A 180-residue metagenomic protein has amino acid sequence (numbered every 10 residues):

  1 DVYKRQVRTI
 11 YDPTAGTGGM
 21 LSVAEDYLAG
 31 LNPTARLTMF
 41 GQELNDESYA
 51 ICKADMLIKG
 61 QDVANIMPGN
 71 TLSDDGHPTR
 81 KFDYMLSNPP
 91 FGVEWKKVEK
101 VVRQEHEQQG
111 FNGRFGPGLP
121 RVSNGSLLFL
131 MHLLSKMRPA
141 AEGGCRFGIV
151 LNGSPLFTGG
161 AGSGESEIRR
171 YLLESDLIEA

Functional and structural regions predicted by a protein language model:
D1-S87, F91-R103, L127, L151-S154 (+2 more regions): Conserved S-adenosyl-L-methionine
K4, M137-A141: A generic alpha-to-beta junction signature in SAM-dependent methyltransferases
P33, A141-G143: Short, solvent-exposed loop/turn segments that connect beta-strands within catalytic domains and beta-strand-rich
E107-R138: Glycine-rich S-adenosyl-L-methionine
G143-L151: Conserved beta-strand signature within the Rossmann-like core of class I S-adenosyl-L-methionine
